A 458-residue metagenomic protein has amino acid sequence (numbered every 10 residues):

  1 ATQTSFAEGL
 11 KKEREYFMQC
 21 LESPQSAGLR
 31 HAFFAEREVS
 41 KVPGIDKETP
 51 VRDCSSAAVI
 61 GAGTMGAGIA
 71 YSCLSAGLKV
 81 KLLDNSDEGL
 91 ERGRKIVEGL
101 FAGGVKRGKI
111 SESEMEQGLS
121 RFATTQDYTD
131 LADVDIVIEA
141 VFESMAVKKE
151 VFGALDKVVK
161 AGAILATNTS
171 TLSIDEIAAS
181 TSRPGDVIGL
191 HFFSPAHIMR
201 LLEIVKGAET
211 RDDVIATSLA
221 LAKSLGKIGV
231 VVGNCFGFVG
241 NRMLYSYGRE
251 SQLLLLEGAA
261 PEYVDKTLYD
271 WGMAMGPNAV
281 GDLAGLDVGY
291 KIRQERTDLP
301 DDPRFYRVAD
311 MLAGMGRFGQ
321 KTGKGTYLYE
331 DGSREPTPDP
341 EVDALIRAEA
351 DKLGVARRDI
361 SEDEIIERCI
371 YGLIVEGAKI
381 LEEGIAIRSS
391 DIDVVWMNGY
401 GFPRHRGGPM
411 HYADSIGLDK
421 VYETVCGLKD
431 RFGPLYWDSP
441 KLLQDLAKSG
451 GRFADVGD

Functional and structural regions predicted by a protein language model:
A1-D458: N-terminal glycine-rich phosphate-binding loop for ADP-containing cofactors
